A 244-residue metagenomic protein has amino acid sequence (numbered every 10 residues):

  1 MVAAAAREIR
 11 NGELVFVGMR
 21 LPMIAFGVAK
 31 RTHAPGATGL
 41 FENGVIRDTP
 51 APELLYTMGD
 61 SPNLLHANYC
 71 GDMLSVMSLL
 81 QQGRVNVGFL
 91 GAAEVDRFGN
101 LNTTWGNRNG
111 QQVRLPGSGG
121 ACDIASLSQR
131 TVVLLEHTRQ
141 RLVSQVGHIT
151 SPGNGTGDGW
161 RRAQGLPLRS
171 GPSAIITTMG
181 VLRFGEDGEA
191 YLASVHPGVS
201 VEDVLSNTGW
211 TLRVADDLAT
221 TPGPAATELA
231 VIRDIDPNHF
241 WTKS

Functional and structural regions predicted by a protein language model:
M1-H66: N-terminal active-site beta-alpha-beta segment that forms phosphate/nucleotide-binding and substrate-recognition loops
E8, N207, I235: Residues that form generic nucleotide/phosphate-binding pockets
R31, G106, A230-D234: Alpha-helix boundary/capping detector
A34, G39-F41, S126, V214-A215 (+1 more regions): Short, intrinsically disordered/low-complexity patches at protein termini and at juxtamembrane boundaries
E53-T227: Conserved phosphate- and dinucleotide-binding cores of soluble alpha/beta proteins, encompassing both enzyme active
D217-S244: Acidic/aromatic/glycine-rich contiguous surface patches that form carbohydrate-binding/processing clefts and analogous
